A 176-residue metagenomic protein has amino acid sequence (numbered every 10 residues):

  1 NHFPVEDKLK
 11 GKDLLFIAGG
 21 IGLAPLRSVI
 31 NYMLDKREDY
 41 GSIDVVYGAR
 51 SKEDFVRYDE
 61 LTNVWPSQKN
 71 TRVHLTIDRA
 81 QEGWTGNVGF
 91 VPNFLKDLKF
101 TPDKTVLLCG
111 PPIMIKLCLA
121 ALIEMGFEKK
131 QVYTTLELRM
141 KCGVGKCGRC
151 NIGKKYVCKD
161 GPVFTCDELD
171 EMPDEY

Functional and structural regions predicted by a protein language model:
N1-K141: FNR/FR-type flavoprotein reductase catalytic core
F55, V144, E168: Short acidic, gly/pro-rich beta-turn/loop elements at beta-sheet edges and active-site/ligand-binding grooves
I113-K116, E137-P162: Local cysteine-cluster metal-coordination motifs and their immediate loop/turn environment, predominantly Fe-S cluster
F164-Y176: Short microdomains enriched in Cys/His and/or Lys/Arg
